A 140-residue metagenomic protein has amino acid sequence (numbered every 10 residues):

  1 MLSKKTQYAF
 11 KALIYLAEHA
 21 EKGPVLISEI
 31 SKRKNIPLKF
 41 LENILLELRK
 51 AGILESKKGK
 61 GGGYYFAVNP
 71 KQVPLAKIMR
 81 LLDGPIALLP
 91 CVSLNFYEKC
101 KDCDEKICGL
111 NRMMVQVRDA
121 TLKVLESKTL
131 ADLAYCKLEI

Functional and structural regions predicted by a protein language model:
A9-E21: Short amphipathic alpha-helical interface segments
E18-E21, K32, K50: The C-terminal cap of the DNA-recognition helix in HTH/winged-HTH DNA-binding domains, marking the helix-to-coil
S28-K34: A short alpha-helical element within helix-turn-helix/winged-helix DNA-binding domains across DNA-binding proteins
K39: Key DNA-contact positions within bacterial/archaeal DNA-binding proteins
I44-L48: Basic amphipathic alpha-helical segments that dock to polyanions
I53-A67: Beta-hairpin "wing" of winged helix-turn-helix
A67-I140: Non-DNA-binding regulatory cores of transcription-related proteins, predominantly C-terminal effector-binding
